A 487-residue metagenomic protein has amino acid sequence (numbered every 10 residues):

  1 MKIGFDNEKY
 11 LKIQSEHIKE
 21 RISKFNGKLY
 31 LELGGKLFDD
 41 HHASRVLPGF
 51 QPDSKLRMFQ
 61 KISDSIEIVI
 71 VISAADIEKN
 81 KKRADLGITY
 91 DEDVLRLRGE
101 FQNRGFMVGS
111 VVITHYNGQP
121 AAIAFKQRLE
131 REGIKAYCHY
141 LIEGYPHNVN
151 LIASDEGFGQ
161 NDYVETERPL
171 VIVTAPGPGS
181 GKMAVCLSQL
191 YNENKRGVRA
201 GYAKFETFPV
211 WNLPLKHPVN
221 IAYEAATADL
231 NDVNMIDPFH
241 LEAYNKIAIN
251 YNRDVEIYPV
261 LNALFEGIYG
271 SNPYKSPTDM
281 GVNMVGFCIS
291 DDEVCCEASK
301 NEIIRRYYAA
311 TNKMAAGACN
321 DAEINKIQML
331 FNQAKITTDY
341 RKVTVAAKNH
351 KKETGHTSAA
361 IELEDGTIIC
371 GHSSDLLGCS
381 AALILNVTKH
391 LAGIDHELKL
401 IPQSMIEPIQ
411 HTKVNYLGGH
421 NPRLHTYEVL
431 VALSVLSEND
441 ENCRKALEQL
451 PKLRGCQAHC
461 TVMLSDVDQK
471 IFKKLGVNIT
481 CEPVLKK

Functional and structural regions predicted by a protein language model:
M1-T174, Q189-H350, H356, L363-D365 (+2 more regions): Flexible phosphate-sensing "switch/lid" loops adjacent to ATP/NTP-binding sites across phosphate-transfer
G177-P178: The conserved Walker
V185: Hydrophobic positions on the alpha1 helix immediately C-terminal to the Walker A/P-loop
G201, S373-D375: Residue-level structural signal for beta-strand termini and adjacent loop
L376-A392: A short, polar/charged loop-to-alpha-helix boundary motif
D395: Long C-terminal interaction/binding lobes of large macromolecular proteins
K399-L417: Active-site pocket-lining segment
